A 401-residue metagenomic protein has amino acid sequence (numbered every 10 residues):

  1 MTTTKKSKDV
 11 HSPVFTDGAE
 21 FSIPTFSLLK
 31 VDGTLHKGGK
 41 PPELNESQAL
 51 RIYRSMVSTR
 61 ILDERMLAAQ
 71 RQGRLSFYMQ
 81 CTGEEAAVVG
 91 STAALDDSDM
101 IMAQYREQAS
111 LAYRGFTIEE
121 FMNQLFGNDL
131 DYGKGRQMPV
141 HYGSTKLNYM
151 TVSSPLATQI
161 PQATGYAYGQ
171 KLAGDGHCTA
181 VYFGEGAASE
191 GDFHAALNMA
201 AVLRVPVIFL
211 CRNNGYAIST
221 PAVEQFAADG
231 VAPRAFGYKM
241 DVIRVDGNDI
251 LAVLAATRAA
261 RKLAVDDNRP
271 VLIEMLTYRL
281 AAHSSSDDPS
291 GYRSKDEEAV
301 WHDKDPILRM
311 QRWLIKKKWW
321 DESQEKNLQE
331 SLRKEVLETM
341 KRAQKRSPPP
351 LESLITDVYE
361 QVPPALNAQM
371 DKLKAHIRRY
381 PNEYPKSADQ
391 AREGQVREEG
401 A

Functional and structural regions predicted by a protein language model:
M1-A87, A281, S290, K295-A401: Conserved acidic/glycine
D17-A19, S91-A94, K262-V265: A general structural signal for short secondary-structure junctions and capping/turn motifs
I23-P24, G39, E64, Q72-R74 (+11 more regions): Residue-level signal for pocket-adjacent positions within structured domains
K30, A103, R244-D246: Structural signal for conserved beta-strand scaffold positions within catalytic alpha/beta enzyme cores
T34-L35, Q108, N214-A217: A short, flexible beta-alpha/helix-coil linker loop
I61-E64, A68-V205, P221-A227, A232 (+1 more regions): Cofactor-binding active-site loop characterized by glycine-rich and histidine/acidic residues
Y105, M275-T277, V358: A general secondary-structure junction signal
Y149-P348: Glycine-rich ThDP/TPP pyrophosphate-binding loop and its adjacent helix/strand module within ThDP-dependent enzymes
